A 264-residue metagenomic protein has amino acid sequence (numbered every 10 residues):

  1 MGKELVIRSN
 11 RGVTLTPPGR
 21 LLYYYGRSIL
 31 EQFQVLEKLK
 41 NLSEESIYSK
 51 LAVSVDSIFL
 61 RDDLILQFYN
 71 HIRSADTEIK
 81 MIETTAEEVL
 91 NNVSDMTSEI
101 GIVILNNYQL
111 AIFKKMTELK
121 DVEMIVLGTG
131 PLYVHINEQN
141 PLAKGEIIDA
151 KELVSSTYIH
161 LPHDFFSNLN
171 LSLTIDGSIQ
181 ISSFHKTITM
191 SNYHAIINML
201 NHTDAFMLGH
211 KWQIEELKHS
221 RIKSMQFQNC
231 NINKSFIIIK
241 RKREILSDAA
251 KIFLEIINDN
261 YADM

Functional and structural regions predicted by a protein language model:
M1-L15: A short LG(V/I)-centered, amphipathic sequence patch enriched for acidic residue(s) preceding the LG motif
P18, L22-Y25, D63-Q67, I245-I257: Short amphipathic alpha-helical coupling segments at ligand-binding clamshell hinges and other catalytic/signaling
E44, M116-L132, I136-Y158: Flexible hinge/capping segments at coil-to-helix
Y48-F113: Central regulatory/effector-binding core of bacterial HTH transcription factors
D62-L64, N106, L110, L142 (+4 more regions): Secondary-structure junction motif
S94-E99, I104, H163-S224: Hydrophobic hinge/microswitch elements
E118-T129, K211-W212, H219-N233: Short beta-strand->loop
K223-M264: A late-sequence structural motif
